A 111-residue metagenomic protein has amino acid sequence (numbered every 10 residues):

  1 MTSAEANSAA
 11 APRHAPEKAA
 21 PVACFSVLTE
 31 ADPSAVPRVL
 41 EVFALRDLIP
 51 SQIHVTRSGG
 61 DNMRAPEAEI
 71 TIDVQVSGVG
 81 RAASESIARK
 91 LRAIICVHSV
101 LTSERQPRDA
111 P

Functional and structural regions predicted by a protein language model:
M1-E69, A82-P111: Regulatory modules associated with amino-acid/nitrogen control
